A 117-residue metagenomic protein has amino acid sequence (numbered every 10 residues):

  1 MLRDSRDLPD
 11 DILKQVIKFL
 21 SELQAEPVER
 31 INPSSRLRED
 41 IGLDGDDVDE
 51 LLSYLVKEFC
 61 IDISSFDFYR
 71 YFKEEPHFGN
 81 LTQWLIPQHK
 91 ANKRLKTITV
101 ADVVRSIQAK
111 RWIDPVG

Functional and structural regions predicted by a protein language model:
M1-D7, P87-N92: Short, solvent-exposed beta-strand/turn patches at coil↔beta or beta↔helix junctions that act as interaction loops
L2-V28, T99-P115: Thiotemplate assembly-line natural product biosynthesis machinery
I17, S34, L52: Generic structural marker for isolated residues within well-ordered, non-membrane alpha-helices of soluble domains
E22-L43, D62-Y71: Phosphopantetheine carrier-protein modules
E39-E58, F72-N80: Phosphopantetheine-attachment site and its flanking helix in carrier
D47, D67, D102: Ca2+-coordinating acidic residues in Ca2+-binding motifs
E58, D62, K110: Phosphate/oxyanion-binding loops and surfaces in catalytic or ligand/nucleic-acid-binding neighborhoods
H77-I113: Short, amphipathic alpha-helical interaction segments positioned at domain boundaries
